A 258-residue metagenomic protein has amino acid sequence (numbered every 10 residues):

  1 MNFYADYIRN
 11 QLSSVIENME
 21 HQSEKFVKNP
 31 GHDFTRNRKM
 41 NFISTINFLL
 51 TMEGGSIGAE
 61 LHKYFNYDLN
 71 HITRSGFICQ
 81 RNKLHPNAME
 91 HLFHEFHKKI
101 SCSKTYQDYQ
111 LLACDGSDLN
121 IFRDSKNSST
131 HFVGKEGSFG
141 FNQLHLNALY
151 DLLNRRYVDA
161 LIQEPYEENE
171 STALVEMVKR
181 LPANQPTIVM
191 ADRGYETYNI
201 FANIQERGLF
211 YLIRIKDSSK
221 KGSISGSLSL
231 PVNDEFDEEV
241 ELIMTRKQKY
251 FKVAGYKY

Functional and structural regions predicted by a protein language model:
M1-Y258: Conserved, well-structured functional cores that handle cations and Mg-NTP chemistry
